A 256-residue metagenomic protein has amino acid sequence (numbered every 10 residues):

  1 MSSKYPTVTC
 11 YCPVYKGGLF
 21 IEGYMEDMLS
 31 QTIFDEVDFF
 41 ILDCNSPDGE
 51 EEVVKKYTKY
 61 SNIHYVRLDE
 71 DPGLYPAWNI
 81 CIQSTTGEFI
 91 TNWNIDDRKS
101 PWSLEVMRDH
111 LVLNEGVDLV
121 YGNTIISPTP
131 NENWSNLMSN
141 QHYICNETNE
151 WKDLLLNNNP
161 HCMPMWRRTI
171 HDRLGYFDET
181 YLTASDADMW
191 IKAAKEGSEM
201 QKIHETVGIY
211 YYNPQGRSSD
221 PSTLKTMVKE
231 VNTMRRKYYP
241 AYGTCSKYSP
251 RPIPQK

Functional and structural regions predicted by a protein language model:
G17-S30: Short, well-formed alpha-helical segments that are part of the catalytic scaffolds of diverse glycosyltransferases
D43-E52, E70, N94: A conserved acidic beta->alpha catalytic loop
L68-T85: Glycine-rich, basic loop-to-helix element that forms the pyrophosphate-binding segment of sugar-nucleotide handling
I90: Short aromatic/hydrophobic "clamp" motif used to bind/position activated sugar donors
W102-S135: Conserved donor NDP-sugar-binding/catalytic core segment of glycosyltransferases
N146-M165: A recurrent flexible, glycine/aromatic-enriched loop bordering the glycosyltransferase active site that acts as
L182-M189: Acidic donor-binding loop at a coil-to-helix junction in glycosyltransferase catalytic cores that engages
T206-P214, S219-K247: Catalytic core of nucleotide-sugar-dependent glycosyltransferases
